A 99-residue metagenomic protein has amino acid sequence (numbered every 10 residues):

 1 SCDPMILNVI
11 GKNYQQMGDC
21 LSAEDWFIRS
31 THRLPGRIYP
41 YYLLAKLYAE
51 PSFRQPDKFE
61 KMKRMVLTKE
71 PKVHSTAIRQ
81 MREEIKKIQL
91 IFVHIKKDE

Functional and structural regions predicted by a protein language model:
P4-V9, Y39-L43, S75-Q80: Alpha-solenoid helical repeat scaffolds
M17, P51-F53: Structural motif corresponding to the intra-repeat A-B loop/turn of tetratricopeptide repeats
A23, K58-F59: Single-residue signature of alpha-solenoid repeat helices
I28-H32, R64-T68: Conserved structural position within tetratricopeptide repeats
M65-T68, K72-V93: Extended amphipathic alpha-helical coiled-coil/heptad-repeat regions
